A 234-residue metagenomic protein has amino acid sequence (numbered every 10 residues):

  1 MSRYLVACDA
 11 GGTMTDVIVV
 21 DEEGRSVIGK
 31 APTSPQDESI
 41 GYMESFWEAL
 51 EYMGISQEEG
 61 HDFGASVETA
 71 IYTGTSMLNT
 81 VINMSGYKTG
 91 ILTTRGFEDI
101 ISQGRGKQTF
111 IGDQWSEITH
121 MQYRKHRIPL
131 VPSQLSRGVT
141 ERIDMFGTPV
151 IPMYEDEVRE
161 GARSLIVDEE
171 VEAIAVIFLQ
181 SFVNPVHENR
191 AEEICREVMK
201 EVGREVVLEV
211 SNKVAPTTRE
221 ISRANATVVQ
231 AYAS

Functional and structural regions predicted by a protein language model:
M1-S234: N-terminally biased helix-coil "hinge/interface" segments that flank
